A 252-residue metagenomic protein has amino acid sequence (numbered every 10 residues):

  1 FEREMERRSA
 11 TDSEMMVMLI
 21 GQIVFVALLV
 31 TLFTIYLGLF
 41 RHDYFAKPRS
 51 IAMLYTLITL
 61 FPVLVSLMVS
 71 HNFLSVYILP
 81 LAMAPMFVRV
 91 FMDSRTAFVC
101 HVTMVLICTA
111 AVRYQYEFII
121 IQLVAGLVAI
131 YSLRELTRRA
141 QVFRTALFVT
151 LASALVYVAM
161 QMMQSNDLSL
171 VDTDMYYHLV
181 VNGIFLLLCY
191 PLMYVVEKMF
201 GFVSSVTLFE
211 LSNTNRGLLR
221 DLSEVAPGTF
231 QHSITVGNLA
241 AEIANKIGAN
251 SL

Functional and structural regions predicted by a protein language model:
F1-R7: Extended, hydrophilic extramembrane loops/domains of integral membrane proteins
A10-V112: Core alpha-helical transmembrane segments of integral membrane proteins
V30-F40, I130, Y157-Q161, C189-Y194: Alpha-helical transmembrane segments
L54-P62, L81, P85, R89 (+10 more regions): Alpha-helical transmembrane segments in multi-pass membrane proteins
L67-V76, T103-I120, I130-V142, L155-Y177: Transmembrane helix-loop junctions at the membrane interface of multipass transporters and ion channels
H71-L79, F91-S94, A111, Q115-I119 (+5 more regions): Alpha-helix capping and helix-loop boundary segments enriched in small/acidic/polar residues
F73-R89, H101-V105, A129, L133 (+2 more regions): Juxtamembrane helix-loop transition segments at the membrane interface in multi-pass membrane proteins
H101-T103, F143-M160, L170-L252: Acidic/His-rich, divalent-metal-binding segments that scaffold phosphate/diphosphate chemistry
